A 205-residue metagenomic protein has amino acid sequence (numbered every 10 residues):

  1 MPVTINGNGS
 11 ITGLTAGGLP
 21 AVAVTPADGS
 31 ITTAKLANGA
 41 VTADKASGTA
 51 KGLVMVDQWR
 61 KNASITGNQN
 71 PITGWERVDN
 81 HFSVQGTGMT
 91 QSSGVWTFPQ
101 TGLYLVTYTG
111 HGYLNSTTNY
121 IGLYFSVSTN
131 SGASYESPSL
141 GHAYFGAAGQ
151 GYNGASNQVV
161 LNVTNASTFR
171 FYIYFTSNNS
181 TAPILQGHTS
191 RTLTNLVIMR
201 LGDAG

Functional and structural regions predicted by a protein language model:
M1-V54: Fibrous stalk/shaft segments of extracellular and virion attachment machinery
T49-G205: Extracellular jelly-roll beta-sandwich "head" domains, especially the C-terminal globular C1q domain
